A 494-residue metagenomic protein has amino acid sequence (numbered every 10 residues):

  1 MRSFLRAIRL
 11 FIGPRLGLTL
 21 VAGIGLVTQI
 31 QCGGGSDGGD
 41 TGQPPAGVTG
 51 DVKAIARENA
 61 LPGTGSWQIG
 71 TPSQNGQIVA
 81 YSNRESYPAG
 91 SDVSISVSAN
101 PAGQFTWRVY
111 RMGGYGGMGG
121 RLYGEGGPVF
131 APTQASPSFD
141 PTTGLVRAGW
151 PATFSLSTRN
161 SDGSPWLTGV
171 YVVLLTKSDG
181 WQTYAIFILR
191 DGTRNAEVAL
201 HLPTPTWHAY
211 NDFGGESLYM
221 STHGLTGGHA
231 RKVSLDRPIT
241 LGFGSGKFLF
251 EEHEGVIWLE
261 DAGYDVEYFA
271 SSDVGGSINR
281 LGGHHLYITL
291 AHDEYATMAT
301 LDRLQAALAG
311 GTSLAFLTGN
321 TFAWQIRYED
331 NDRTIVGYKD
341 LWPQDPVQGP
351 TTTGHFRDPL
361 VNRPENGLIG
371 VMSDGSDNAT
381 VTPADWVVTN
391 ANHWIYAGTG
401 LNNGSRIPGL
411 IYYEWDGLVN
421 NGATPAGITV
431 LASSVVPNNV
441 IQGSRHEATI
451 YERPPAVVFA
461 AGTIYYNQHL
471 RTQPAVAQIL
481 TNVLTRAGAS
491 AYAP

Functional and structural regions predicted by a protein language model:
M1-I12: N-terminal secretory signal peptides that target proteins for export/translocation
A22-T49: Bacterial Sec-dependent N-terminal signal peptides
V52-Q77: Proline/serine/threonine-rich low-complexity linkers at boundaries of modular beta-sandwich domains
V79-A99, M112, F130-S178, A185: Ligand-binding face of N-terminal immunoglobulin V-set domains in extracellular IgSF glycoproteins
A102-G113, G120-G127, D179-G283: Aromatic-Pro/Gly-enriched surface loop or interdomain linker that acts as a lid/target-recognition segment
T133-G169, G244-E329, L470: Helical hinge/lid and interdomain linker segments adjacent to catalytic or ligand-binding clefts that mediate domain
G163, L167, V172, Q182 (+1 more regions): Catalytic beta-strand/loop cores that center a nucleophilic Ser/Cys/Thr and support acyl-enzyme chemistry
E294, M298-I395: A glycine-rich, often tryptophan-bearing local segment used as a flexible ligand/cofactor-contacting loop or short
